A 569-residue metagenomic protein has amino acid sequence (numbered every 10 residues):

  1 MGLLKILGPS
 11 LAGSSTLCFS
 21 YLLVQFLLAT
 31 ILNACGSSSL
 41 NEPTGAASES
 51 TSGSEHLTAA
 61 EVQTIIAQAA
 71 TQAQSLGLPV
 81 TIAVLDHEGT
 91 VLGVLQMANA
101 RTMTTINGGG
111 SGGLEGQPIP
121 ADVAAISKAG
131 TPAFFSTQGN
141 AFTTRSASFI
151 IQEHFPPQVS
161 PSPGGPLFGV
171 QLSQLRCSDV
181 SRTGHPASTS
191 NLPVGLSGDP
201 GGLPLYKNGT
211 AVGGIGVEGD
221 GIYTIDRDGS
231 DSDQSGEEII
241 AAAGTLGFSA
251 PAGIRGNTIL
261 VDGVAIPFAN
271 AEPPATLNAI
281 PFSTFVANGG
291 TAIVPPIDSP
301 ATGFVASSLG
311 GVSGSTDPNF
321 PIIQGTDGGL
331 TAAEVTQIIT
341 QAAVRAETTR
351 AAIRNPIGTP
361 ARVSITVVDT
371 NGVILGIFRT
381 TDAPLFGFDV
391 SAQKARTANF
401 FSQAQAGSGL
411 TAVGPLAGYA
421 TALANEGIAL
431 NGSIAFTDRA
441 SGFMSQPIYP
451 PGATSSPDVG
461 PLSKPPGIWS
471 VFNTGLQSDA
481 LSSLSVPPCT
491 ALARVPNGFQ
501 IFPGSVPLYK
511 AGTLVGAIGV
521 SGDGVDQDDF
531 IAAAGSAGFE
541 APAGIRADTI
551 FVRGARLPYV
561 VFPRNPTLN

Functional and structural regions predicted by a protein language model:
M1-L17: N-terminal secretory signal peptides that target proteins for export/translocation
F19-Y21, F26: Aromatic (phenylalanine/tyrosine) cluster motif
N33-A34: C-terminal motif of bacterial Sec signal peptides marking the signal peptidase cleavage site
L40-A46, T51-N569: Flexible, solvent-exposed loop/hinge segments and secondary-structure transition points
